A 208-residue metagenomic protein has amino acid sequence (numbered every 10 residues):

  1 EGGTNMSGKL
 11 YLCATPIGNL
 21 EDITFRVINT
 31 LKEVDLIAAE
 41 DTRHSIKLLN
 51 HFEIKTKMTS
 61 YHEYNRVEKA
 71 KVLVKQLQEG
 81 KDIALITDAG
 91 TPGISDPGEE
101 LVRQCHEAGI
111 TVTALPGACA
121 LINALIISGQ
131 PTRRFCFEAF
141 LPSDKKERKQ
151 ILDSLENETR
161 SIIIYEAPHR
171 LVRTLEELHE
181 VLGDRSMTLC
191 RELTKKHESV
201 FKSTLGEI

Functional and structural regions predicted by a protein language model:
G3-Y64: Glycine-rich, flexible N-terminal cofactor/catalytic loop recognition
S7, S161, Y165-I208: A contiguous loop/helix-start segment that scaffolds small-molecule binding in enzyme catalytic cores
G8-L10, K81-A84, S161: Loop/turn-to-beta-strand initiation segments
I17-L20, D88-P92, P168-R170, K195: Short glycine-rich anion-binding loops that position phosphate/pyrophosphate groups of nucleotides and phosphorylated
L31-I37, G109-T113, S161-I162: Short active-site oxyanion
Y61-V67, L141-D144: Conserved helicase motor
A70-C119: Glycine/small-residue-rich loop that forms an oxyanion/phosphate-binding "nest" at active or ligand-binding sites
E100-E158: Class I SAM-dependent methyltransferase SAM-binding "motif I" and its flanking Rossmann-like core
